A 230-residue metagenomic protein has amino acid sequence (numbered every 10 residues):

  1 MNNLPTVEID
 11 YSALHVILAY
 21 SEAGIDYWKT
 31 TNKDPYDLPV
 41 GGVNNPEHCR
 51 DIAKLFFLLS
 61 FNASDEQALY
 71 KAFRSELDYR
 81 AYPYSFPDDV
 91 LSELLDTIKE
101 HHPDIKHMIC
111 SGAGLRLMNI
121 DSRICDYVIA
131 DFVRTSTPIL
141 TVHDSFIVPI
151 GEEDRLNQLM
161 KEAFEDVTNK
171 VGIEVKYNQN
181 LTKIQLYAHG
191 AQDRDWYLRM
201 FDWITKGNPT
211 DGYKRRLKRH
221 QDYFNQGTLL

Functional and structural regions predicted by a protein language model:
M1-C110: Helical catalytic core of nucleic-acid polymerases
D10-Y11, F57, P138-P149: Catalytic palm active-site di-aspartate
H15-E22, I150-L159: A short acidic (Asp/Glu
C49, A53, D121, L156: Hydrophobic (often cysteine-bearing) scaffold residues that line and stabilize catalytic clefts of nucleotide/cofactor
S64-L69, E153-L230: C-terminal polymerase-core module
K106-I124: Adenine-nucleotide phosphate-binding core of ATP-dependent small-molecule kinases
R123-V142: Active-site palm subdomain of RNA-directed nucleic acid polymerases
